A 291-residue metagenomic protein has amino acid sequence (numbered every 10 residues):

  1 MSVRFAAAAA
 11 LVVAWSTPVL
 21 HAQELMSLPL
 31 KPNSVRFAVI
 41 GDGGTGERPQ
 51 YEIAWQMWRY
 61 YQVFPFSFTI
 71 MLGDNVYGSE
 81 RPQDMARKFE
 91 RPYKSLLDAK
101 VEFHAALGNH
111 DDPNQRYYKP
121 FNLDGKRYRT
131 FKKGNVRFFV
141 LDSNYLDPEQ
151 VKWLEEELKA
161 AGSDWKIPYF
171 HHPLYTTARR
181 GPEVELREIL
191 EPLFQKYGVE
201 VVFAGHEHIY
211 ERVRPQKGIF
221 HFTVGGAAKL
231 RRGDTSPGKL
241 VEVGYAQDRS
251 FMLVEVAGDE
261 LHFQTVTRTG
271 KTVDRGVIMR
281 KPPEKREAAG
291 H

Functional and structural regions predicted by a protein language model:
M1-F5: Positively charged n-region of N-terminal signal peptides that target proteins for export
A6-T17: Bacterial N-terminal signal peptides
H21-D84, E149, E156, T176-T177: N-terminal active-site segment of His-dependent metallophosphoesterases
P29-K31, Y77-K166, A178-V201, I209-A257: Extended active-site neighborhood of metal-dependent phosphoesterases/phosphodiesterases
R36, F138, F220, H262-Q264: General beta-strand recognition
F37-V39, T69-M71, A105-A106, P168 (+1 more regions): Residue-level marker for buried hydrophobic side chains located in beta-strands that build the well-ordered beta-sheet
D42, G73-D74, G108-N109, H171 (+1 more regions): Active-site glycine-centered loops adjacent to acidic/histidine catalytic or metal-binding residues that shape
V243-H291: A short C-terminal boundary segment appended to hydrolase-like catalytic domains
